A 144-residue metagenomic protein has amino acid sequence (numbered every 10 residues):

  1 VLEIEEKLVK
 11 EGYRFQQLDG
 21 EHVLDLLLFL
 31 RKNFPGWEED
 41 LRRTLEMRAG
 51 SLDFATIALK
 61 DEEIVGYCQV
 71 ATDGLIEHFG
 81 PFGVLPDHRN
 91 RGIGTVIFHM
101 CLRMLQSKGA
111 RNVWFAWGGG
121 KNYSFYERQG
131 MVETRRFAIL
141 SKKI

Functional and structural regions predicted by a protein language model:
V1-K10, A138-I144: Acyl-donor-binding surface of acyltransferase catalytic domains
G12-L26: A short beta-loop-alpha structural element at the N-terminal edge of CoA-dependent acyl/N-acetyltransferase catalytic
L30: A conserved mid-domain beta-alpha-beta active-site/ligand-binding segment of alpha/beta enzyme cores
F34-L85: A conserved beta-strand-loop-helix scaffold within acyl/acetyltransferase catalytic domains
D53, T134-I139: Short hydrophobic/aromatic beta-strand or adjacent loop that forms the aromatic wall/cage of a ligand/substrate-binding
V84, N90-R103, R128: Conserved acetyl-CoA-binding loop-helix of GNAT-fold acetyltransferases
T95, G118-R136: Conserved active-site alpha-helix within GNAT-family acetyltransferase domains
L105-G118: Conserved GNAT acetyl-CoA-binding A-motif
